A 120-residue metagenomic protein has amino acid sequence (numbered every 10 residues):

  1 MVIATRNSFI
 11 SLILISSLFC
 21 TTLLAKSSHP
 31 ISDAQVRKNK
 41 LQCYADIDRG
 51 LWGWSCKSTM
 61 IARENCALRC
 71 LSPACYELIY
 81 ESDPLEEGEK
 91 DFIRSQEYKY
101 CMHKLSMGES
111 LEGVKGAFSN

Functional and structural regions predicted by a protein language model:
M1-T5: N-terminal secretory signal peptides that target proteins for export/translocation
R6-L24: Cleavable N-terminal signal peptides of Sec/SRP-targeted secreted and luminal proteins
T22-A62: Secreted, propeptide-processed cysteine-rich mini-domains
S27-Q42, G88, F92-F118: Charged, amphipathic alpha-helical regulatory modules used for macromolecular assembly or allosteric control
W54-C56, E81-S82, E86-E87, E112-G116: Short cysteine/histidine-rich zinc-coordinating motifs and their immediately flanking basic loops
L68, Y76, Y80-K90, S95: Charged, surface-exposed interaction regions in soluble eukaryotic proteins
